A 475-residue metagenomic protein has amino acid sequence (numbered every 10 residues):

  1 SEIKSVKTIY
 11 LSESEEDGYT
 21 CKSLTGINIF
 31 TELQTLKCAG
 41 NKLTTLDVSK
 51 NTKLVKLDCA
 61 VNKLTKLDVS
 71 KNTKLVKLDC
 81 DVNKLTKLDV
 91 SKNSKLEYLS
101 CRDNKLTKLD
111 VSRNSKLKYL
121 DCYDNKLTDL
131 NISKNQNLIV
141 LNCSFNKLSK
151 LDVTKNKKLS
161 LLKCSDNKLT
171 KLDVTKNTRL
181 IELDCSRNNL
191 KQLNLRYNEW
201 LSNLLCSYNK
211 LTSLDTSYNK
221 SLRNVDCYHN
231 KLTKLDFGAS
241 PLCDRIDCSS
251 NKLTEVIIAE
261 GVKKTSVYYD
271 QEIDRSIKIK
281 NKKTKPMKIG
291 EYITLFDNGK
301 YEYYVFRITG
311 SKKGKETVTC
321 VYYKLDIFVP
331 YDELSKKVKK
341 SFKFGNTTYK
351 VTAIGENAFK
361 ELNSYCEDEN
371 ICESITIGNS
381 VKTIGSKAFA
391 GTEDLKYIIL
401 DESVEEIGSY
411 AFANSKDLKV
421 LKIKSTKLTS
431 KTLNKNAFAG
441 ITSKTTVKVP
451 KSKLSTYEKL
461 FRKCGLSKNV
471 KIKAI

Functional and structural regions predicted by a protein language model:
S1: Acidic, glycine-anchored loop motifs typical of Ca2+
S5-K7: N-terminal adaptor-interaction module of cullin-RING ubiquitin ligase components
L11-E13, L33-G40, L54-C59, L75-D81 (+15 more regions): Core hydrophobic positions of leucine-rich repeats
E16-D17: Extracellular beta-rich ligand/substrate-recognition surface
L24-T31, T35, L43-N51, L64-N72 (+16 more regions): Structural signature of tandem-repeat unit edges
K264, Y269-I289, A474-I475: Low-complexity, Pro/Thr/Ser/Gly/Ala-rich linker/spacer regions in secreted, extracellular modular proteins
M287, E291-I327, F461, G465: GGW-centered surface loops in extracellular recognition modules
